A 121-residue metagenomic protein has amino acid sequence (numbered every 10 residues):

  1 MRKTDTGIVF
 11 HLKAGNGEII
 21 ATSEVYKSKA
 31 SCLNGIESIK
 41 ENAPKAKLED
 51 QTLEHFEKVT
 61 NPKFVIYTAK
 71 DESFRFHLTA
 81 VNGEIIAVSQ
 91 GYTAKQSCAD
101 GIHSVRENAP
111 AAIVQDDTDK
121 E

Functional and structural regions predicted by a protein language model:
M1-Y26, G35-I39, K63-T93, S97-V105: A structural feature that tracks compact, well-ordered secondary-structure segments with a strong bias toward
R2-D5, E41-D71, A112-E121: Intrinsic disorder/low-complexity detector
A30: Glycine/alanine-rich phosphate-binding loops at beta-alpha junctions
